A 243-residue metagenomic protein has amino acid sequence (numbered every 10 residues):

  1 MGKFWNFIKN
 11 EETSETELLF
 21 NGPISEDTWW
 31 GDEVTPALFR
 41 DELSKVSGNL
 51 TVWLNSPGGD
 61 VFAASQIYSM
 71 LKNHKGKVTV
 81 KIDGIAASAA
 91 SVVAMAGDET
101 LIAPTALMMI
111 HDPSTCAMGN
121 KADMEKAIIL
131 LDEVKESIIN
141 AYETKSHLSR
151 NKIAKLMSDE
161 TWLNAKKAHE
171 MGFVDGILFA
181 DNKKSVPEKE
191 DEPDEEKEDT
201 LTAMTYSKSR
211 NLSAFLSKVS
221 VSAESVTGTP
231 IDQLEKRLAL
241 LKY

Functional and structural regions predicted by a protein language model:
M1-K81, I85-A89, G97-Y243: N-terminal organellar transit peptides
